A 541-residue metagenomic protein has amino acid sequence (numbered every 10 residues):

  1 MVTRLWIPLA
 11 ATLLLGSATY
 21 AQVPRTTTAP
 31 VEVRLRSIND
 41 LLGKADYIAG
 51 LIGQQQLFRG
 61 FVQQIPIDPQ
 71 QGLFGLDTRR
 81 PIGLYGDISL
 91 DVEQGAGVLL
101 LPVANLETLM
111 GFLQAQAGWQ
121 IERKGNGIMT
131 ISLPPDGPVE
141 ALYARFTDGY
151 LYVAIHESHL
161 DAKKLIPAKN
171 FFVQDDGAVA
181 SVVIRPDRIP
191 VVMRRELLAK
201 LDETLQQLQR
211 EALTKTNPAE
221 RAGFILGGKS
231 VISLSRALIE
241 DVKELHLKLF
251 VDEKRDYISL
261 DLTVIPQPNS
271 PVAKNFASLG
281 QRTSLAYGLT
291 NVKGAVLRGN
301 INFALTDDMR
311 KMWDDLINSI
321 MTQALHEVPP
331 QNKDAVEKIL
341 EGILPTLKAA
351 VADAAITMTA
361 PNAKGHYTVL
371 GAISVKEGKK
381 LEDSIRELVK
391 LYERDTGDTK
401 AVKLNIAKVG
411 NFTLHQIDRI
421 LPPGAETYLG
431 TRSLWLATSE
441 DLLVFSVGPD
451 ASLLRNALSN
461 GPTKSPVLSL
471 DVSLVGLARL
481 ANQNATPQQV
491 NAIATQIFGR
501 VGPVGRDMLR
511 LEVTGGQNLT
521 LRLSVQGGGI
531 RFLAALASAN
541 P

Functional and structural regions predicted by a protein language model:
M1-L5: Positively charged n-region of N-terminal signal peptides that target proteins for export
W6-G16: Bacterial N-terminal signal peptides
S17-A21: Sec/Tat signal peptide C-region and signal peptidase I cleavage site
Q22-P138, V173-E244, S259, T263-G365 (+1 more regions): Structural boundary/hinge residues at secondary-structure and domain interfaces
Q71-L76, V103-F146, K380-L434, V467-I497: Short Gly/Thr-rich strand-loop-strand
P102-E107, H156-L160, V375-K379, G448-A451: Helix N-cap motif at beta-to-alpha junctions
S132-E211, Y428-M508: A conserved glycine-rich beta-strand in the N-terminal activation segment of trypsin-fold
H366-S374, L442: Ordered core of a single globular domain
